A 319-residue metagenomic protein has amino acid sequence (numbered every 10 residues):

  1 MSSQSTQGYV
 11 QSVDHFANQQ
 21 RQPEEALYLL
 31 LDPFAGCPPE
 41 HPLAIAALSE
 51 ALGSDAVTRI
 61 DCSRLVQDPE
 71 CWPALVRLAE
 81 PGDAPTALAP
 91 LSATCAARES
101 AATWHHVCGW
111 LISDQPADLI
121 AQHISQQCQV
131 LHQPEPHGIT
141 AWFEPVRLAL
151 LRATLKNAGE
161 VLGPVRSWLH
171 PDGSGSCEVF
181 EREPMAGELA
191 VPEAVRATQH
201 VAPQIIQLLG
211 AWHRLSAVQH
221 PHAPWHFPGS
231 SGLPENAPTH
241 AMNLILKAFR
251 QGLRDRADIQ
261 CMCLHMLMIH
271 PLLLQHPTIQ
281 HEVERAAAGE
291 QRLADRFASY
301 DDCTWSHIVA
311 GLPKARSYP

Functional and structural regions predicted by a protein language model:
S2-L52, A56-E70, L75, S113-P319: A contiguous, surface-oriented mixed alpha/beta subdomain in the mid-to-C-terminal portion of proteins that forms
E70-I120: A broadly used, surface-exposed interaction patch
